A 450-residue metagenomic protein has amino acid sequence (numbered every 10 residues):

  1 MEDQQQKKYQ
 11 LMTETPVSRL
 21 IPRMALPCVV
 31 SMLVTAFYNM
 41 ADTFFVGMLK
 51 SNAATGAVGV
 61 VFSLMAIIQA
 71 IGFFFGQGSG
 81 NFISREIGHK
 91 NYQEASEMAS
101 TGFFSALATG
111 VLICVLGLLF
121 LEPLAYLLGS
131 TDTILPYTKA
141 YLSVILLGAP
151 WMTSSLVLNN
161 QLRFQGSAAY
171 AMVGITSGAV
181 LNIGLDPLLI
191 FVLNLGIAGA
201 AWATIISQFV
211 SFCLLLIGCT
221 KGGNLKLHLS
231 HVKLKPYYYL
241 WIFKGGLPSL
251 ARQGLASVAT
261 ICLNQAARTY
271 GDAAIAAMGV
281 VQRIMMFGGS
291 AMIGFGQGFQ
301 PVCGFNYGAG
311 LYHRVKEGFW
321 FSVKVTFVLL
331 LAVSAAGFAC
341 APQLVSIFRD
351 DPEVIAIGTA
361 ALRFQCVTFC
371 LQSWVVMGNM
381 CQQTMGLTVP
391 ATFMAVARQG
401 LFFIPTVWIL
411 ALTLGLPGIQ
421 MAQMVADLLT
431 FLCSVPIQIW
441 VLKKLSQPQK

Functional and structural regions predicted by a protein language model:
M1-A25, I83-P150, V192-L247, C303-T368 (+1 more regions): Short alpha-helical transmembrane segments in multi-pass integral membrane proteins
M12-F44, M48-L49, S63-G78, F82 (+6 more regions): N-terminal transmembrane alpha-helices
R23-D42, V144, G178, S207-S211 (+4 more regions): Transmembrane helical elements of multi-pass membrane transporters/channels
L33, F37-T55, A125-D132, L188-L195 (+4 more regions): Helix-terminus/linker motif at the lipid-water interface of multi-pass membrane proteins
T43, N52-T55, Y92, L121 (+6 more regions): Membrane-helix interface/capping residues of multi-pass secondary transporters
T55-V115, M152-A171, A277-A341, Q372-M394: Small-residue-rich hydrophobic transmembrane alpha-helices
I67, N182-D186, F212-L216, F287-S290 (+3 more regions): Hydrophobic transmembrane alpha-helices of multi-pass small-molecule transporters
G76, I145-R163, A171-A179, A200-C213 (+4 more regions): Short runs within selected transmembrane alpha-helices of multi-pass transporters and secretion channels
